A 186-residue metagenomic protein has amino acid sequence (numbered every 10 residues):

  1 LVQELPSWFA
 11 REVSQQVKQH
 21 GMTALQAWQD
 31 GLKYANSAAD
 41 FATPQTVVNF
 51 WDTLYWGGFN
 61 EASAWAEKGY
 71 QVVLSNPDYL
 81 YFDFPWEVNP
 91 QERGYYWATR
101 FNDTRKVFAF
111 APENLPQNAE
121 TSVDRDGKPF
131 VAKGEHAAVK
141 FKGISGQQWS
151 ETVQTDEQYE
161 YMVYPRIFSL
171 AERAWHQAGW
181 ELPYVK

Functional and structural regions predicted by a protein language model:
L1: Active-site-proximal loop/short-helix segments that contain or immediately flank catalytic acid/base residue(s)
P6-N36, P77: Aromatic-lined carbohydrate-recognition surfaces of secreted/lumenal glycan-active proteins
A27-D30, S37-K186: Flexible, acidic glycine-rich loops studded with aromatic residues
